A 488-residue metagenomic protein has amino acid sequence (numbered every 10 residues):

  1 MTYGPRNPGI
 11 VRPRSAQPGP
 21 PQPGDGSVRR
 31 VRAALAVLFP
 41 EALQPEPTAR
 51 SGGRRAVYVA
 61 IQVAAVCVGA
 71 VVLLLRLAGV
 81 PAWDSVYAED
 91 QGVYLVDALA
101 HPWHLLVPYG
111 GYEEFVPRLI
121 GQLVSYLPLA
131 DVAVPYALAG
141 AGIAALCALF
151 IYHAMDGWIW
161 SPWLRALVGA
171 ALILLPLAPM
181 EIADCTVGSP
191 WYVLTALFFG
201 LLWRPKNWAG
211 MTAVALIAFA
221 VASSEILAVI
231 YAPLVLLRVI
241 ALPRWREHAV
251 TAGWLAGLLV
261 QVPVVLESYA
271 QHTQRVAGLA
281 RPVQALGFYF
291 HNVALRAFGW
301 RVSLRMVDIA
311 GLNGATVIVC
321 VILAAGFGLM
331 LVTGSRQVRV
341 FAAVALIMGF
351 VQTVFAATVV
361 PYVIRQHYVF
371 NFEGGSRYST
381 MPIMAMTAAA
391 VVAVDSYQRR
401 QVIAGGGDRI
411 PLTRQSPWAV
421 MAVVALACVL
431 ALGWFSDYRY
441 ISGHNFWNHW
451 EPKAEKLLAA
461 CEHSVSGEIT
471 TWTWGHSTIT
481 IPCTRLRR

Functional and structural regions predicted by a protein language model:
T2-L99, W103-P179, W208-A209, L216 (+4 more regions): Intrinsically disordered, polar/acidic, low-complexity terminal segments
A178-L197: Multi-pass, polyprenyl lipid-linked donor-dependent membrane glycosyltransferases
S189-W191, R365-D395: Hydrophobic/aromatic-rich transmembrane helices and adjacent perimembrane loops
L197-M211: Membrane-interface transmembrane helices that cradle and orient dolichyl/undecaprenyl
G200-R204, L234-V239, L323-L329, T380-R400: Transmembrane alpha-helices and membrane-interface helical segments of multi-pass integral membrane enzymes
L216-L237: Transmembrane helices and adjacent periplasmic/lumenal helix-loop junctions of polyprenol-phosphate-dependent
G349-Q366: Membrane-interface helix-loop junctions at the exits of transmembrane helices
